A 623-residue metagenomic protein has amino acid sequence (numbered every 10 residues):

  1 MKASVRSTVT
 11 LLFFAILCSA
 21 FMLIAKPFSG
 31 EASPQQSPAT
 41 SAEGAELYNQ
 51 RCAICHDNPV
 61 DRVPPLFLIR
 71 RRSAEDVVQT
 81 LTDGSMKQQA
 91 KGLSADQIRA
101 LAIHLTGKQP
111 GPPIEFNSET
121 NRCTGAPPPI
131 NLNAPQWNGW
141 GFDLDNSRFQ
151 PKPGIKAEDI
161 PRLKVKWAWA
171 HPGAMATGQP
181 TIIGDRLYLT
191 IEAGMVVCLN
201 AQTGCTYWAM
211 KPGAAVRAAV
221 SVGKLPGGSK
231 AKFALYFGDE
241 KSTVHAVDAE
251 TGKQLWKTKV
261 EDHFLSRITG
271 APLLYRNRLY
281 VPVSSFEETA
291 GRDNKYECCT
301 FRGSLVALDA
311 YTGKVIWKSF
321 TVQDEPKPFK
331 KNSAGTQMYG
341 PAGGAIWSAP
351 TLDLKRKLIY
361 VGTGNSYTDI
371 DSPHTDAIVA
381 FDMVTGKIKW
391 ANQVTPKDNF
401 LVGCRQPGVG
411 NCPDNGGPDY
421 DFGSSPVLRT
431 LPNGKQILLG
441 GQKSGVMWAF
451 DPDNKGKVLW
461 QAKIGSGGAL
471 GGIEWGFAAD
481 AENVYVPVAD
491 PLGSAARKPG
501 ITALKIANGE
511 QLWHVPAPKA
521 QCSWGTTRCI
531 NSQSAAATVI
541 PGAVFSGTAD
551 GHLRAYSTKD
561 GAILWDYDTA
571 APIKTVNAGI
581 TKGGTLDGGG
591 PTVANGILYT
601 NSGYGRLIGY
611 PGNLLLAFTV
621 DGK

Functional and structural regions predicted by a protein language model:
T10-K26: Bacterial N-terminal signal peptides
F28-L47, T124-A126: Electrostatic cytochrome c docking/interface patches
Q36, I54, V63-P110, R278 (+1 more regions): Extracytoplasmic electron-transfer domains, predominantly the class I c-type cytochrome c fold
Q36, Q150-I183, L187-Y188, M210: Asp/Glu-centered strand-loop micro-motifs enriched in Gly/Pro and often flanked by an aromatic residue
N49, A53-D61, T82, T106 (+2 more regions): Detector for the c-type heme attachment site
R62-P64, L144-Q150, A174-G178, V197 (+1 more regions): Short, solvent-exposed loop/turn elements at domain surfaces
T120-K166, T321-P326: Blade/loop signatures of beta-propeller domains
A157-P172, V196-V216, V222-A231, Y236-S266 (+7 more regions): Extracytoplasmic/lumenal domain signature
